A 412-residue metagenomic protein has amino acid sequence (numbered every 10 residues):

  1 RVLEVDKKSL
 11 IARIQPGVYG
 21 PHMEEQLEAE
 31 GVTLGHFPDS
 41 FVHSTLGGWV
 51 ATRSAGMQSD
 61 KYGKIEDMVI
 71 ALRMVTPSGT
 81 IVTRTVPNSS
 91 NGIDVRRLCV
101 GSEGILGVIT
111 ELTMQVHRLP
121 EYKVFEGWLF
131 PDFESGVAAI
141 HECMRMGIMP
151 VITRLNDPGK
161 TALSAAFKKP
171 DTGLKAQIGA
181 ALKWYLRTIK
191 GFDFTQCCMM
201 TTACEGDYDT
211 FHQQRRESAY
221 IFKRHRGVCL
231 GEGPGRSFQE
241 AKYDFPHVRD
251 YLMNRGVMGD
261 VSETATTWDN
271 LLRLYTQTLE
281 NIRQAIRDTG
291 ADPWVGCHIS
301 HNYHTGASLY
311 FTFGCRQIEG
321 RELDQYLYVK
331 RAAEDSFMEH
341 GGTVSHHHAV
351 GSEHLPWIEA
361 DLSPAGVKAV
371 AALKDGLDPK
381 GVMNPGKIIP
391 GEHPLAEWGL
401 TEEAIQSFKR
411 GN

Functional and structural regions predicted by a protein language model:
R1-N156, G399-N412: FAD-binding subdomain of flavoenzyme oxidoreductases
V2, G20-H22, S59, V116-R118 (+7 more regions): Flexible loop/turn segments at secondary-structure boundaries
G17, P21, E66, S89 (+10 more regions): Electropositive phosphate-/nucleotide-binding environments in soluble metabolic enzymes
A55, T110-L112, L274-Y275, L355 (+1 more regions): Short hydrophobic alpha-helical segments that form membrane-spanning helices or hydrophobic packing faces of helical
V137-A332, S336, H340: C-terminal substrate-recognition/cap domain of FAD-linked oxidoreductases
G351-N412: Activity-critical C-terminal alpha-helical subdomain
